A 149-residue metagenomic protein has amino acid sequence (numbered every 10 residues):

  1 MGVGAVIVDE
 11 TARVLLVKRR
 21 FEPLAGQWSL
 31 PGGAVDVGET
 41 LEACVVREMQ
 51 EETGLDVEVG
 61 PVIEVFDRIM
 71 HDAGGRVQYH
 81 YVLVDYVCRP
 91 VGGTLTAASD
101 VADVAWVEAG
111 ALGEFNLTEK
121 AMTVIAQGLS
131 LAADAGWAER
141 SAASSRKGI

Functional and structural regions predicted by a protein language model:
M1-V14, V87: Conserved N-terminal beta-strand and adjoining loop/helix that marks the start of the Nudix/MutT-like hydrolase domain
G2, T11, L24-A25, L83 (+1 more regions): A structure-centric signal for secondary-structure junctions around beta-strands
A5, V59-V62: Generic preference for hydrophobic
E10, V62-V65: Residue-level recognition of beta-strand microenvironments
R13-E51, L55, I149: Conserved Nudix-box catalytic region and its N-terminal flanking loop in Nudix hydrolases and closely related
P23, F66-I69: Feature marks short, surface-exposed loop/turn motifs that line or immediately flank catalytic pockets and channel
V35-E58, R68-K120: Unchanged
M122-I149: Charged phosphate-binding loop/patch that engages nucleotide di/tri-phosphates or the phosphate backbone of nucleic
